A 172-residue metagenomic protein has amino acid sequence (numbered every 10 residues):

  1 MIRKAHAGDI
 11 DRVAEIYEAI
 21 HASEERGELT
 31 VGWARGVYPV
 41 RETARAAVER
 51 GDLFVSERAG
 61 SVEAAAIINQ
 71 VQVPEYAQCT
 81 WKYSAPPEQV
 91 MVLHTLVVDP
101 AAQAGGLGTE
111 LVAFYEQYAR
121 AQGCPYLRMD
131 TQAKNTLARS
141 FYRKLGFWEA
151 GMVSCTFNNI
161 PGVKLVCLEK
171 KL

Functional and structural regions predicted by a protein language model:
M1-E15: A short beta-loop-alpha structural element at the N-terminal edge of CoA-dependent acyl/N-acetyltransferase catalytic
A14, H21-T43: Conserved GNAT-fold acetyl-CoA-binding loop/helix
E42-V55, V71-E75, V92: A short helix-loop-beta-strand connector motif used in the catalytic cores of GNAT acetyltransferases and, in some
D52-A66: Conserved beta-hairpin
I67-T95, P100-Q103, T156-P161: Conserved acyl-donor/pantetheine-binding loop and adjacent beta-alpha core of acyl/acetyltransferases and related
A85-P87, Q132-N135, R143-L145, C155-L172: C-terminal "cap" of GNAT-fold acetyltransferases
V98, A104-Q117, S140, K144: Conserved acetyl-CoA-binding loop-helix of GNAT-fold acetyltransferases
V112, A119-T131: Conserved GNAT acetyl-CoA-binding A-motif
